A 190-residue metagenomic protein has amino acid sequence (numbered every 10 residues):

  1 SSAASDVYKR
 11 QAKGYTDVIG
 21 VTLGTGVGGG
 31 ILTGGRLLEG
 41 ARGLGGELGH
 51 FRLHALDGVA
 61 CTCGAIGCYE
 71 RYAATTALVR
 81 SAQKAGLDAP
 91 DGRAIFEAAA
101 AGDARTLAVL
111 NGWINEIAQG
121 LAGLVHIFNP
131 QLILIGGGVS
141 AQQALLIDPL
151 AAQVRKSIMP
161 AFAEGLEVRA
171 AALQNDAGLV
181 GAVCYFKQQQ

Functional and structural regions predicted by a protein language model:
S1-Y8: Short, small-residue-biased leader/transition segments that mark boundaries at the very start of proteins
A3, I19, R169: Conserved Rossmann-like nucleotide-binding pocket used by diverse enzymes that bind dinucleotide cofactors
K9-Y15, L37, A55-C61, A65-Q190: ATP-binding/phosphotransfer module of carbohydrate and carboxylate kinases, centering on a glycine-rich
Q11, T25, T33: A gly/ser-rich beta-alpha-beta helix-loop segment of oxidoreductase catalytic cores
V18-T22, G28-G30, A60-T62: Short glycine-aspartate micro-motif
V27-G28, G49, A60, Y69: Histidine-centered metal-chelating micro-motifs
G30-G34, L38-G40, L53-H54: Short beta-strand-to-turn element immediately C-terminal to the catalytic PLP-Schiff-base lysine in fold type I
L44-L48: Structural signature of FAD isoalloxazine-binding scaffolds in flavoprotein oxidoreductases
